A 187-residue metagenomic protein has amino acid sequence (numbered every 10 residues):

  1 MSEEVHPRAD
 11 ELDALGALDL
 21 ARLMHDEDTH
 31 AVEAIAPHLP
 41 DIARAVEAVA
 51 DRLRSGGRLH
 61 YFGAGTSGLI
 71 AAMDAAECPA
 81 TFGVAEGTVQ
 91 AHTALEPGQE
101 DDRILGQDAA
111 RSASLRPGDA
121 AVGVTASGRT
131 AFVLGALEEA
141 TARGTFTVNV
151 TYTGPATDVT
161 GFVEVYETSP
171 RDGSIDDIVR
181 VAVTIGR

Functional and structural regions predicted by a protein language model:
M1-H38: Cofactor-/ligand-binding subdomain signature composed of acidic, glycine-rich, tryptophan-containing flexible loops
M1-L12, A50-L53, F62, I70: Catalytic, metal-anchored helix/loop core of enzyme active sites in primary metabolism
L12-G16, D41, G98-L105: Short secondary-structure boundary/capping elements
E27, S55-G56: Structured helix-beta-strand junction loops
P37-R54: A short, well-structured juxtamembrane/interface segment
L59-R180, T184-G186: Glycine-rich phosphate-binding loops that contact phosphosugars or nucleotide phosphates
